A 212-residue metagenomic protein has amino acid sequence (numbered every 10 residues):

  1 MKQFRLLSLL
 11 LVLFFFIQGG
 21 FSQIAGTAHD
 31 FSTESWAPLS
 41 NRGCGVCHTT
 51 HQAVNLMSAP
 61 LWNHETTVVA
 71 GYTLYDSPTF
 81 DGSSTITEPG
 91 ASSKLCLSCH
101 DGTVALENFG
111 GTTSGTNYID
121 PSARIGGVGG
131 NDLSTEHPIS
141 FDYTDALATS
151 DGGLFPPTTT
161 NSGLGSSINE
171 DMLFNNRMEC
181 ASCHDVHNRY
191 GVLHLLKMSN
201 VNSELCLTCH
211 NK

Functional and structural regions predicted by a protein language model:
M1-S8: Bacterial N-terminal signal peptides that target proteins for export
S8-Q18: Bacterial N-terminal signal peptides
Q18-G45, T49-K212: C-type cytochrome heme-c attachment and multiheme electron-transfer modules
